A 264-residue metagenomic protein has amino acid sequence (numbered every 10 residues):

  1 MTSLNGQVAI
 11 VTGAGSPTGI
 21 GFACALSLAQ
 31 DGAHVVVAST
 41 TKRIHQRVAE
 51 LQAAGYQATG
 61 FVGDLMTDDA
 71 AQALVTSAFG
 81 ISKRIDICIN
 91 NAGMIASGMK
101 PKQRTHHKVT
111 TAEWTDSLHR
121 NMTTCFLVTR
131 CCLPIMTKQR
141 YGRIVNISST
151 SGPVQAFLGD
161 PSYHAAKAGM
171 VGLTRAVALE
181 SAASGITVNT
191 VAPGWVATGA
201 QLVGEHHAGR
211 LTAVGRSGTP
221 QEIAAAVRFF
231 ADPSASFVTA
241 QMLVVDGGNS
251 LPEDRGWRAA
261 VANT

Functional and structural regions predicted by a protein language model:
S3-V36: Canonical Rossmann dinucleotide-binding motif of NAD(H)/NADP(H)-dependent dehydrogenases/reductases, specifically
G13-P17, I95-G98, T111-E113, R143-G169 (+2 more regions): Catalytic loop of short-chain dehydrogenase/reductase
V62-L74, T111, Q221-E222: The beta1-alpha1 cofactor-binding region of Rossmann-like NAD(H)/NADP(H)-dependent oxidoreductases
D86, H107-L127, Y141, V145 (+3 more regions): Catalytic Tyr-X3-Lys loop
I95-T115, K138, L158-S162, A200-V203 (+1 more regions): Conserved mid-core segment of classical short-chain dehydrogenase/reductases
T129-R130, R175: A short, exposed helix-loop element centered on a Lys and neighboring polar residues
V154, R228, T239-T264: Short C-terminal tail/terminal secondary-structure segment of NAD(P)H-dependent dehydrogenase/reductase domains
A182, T187, V238-A240: Short, small/polar-rich loop/turn modules that mediate ligand/substrate recognition or access, typified
